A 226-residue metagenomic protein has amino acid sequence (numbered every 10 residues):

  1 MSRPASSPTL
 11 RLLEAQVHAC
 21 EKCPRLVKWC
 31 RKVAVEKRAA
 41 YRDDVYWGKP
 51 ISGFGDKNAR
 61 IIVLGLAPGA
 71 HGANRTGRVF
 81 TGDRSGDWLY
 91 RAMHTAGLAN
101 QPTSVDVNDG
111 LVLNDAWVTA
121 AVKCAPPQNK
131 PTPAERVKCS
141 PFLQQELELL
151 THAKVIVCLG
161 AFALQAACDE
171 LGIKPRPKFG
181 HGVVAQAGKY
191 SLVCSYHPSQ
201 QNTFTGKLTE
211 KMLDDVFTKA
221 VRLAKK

Functional and structural regions predicted by a protein language model:
R3-F179, V183-K226: A polyanion-binding, active-site-adjacent surface
